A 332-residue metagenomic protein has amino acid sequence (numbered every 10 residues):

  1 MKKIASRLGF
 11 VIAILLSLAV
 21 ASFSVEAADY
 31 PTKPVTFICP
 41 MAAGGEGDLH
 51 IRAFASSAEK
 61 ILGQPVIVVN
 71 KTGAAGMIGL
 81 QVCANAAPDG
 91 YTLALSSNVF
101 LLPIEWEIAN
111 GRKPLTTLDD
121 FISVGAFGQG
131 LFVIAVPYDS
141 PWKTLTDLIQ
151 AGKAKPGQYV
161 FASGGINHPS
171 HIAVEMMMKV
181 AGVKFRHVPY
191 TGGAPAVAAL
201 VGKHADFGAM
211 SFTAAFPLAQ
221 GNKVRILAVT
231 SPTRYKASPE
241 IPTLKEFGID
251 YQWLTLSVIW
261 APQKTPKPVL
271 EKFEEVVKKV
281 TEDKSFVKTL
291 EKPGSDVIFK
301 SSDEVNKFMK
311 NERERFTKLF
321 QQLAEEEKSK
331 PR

Functional and structural regions predicted by a protein language model:
M1-R7: N-terminal secretory signal peptides that target proteins for export/translocation
G9-A21: Bacterial N-terminal signal peptides
A21-A27: Sec/Tat signal peptide C-region and signal peptidase I cleavage site
A27-D120, Q158, I166, S170 (+4 more regions): N-terminal (or domain-start) structured segment
T32-P34, K179-F185, K267-R332: An extracytoplasmic/periplasmic, membrane-proximal ligand-sensing/linker region
A42-G44, N98-V99, Q129, P137-W142 (+5 more regions): Short coil/turn segments
A58, V82-Y91, I104-P195, L244 (+1 more regions): Hinge/capping helix and adjacent helix->loop/strand transition within the periplasmic-binding protein
Q129, A215-E282, N311-E314, E326-R332: C-terminal lobe and pocket-closing loops of periplasmic/extracytoplasmic Venus-flytrap solute-binding proteins
